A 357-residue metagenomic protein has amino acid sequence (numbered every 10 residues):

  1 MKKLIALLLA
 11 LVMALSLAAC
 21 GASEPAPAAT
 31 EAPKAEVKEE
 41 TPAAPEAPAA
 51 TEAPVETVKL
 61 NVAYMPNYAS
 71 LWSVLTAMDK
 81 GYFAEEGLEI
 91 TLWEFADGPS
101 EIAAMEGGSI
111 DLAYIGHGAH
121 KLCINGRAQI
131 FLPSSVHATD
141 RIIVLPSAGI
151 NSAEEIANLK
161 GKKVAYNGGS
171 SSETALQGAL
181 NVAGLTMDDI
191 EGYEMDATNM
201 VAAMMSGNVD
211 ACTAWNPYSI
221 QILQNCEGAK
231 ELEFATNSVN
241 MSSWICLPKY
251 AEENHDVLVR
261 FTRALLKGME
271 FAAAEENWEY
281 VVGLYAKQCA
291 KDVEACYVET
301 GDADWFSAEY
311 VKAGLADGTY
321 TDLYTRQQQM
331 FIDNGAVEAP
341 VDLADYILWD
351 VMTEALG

Functional and structural regions predicted by a protein language model:
M1-L9: Positively charged n-region of N-terminal signal peptides that target proteins for export
L17-A29, A35: Bacterial lipoprotein signal-peptidase II cleavage site
A32, E46-T186, E191-E194, D210-N216 (+1 more regions): Short, glycine-/small- and polar/acidic-enriched structural segments that line small-molecule recognition paths
Y68, F95-P99, Y114, Y166 (+6 more regions): Soluble non-cytosolic domains of exported or imported proteins
H117-G118, Y193, N199-C289: Pocket-lining segment of extracytoplasmic ligand-binding domains
E253-E338: Secondary-structure end/capping motifs
D333-G357: Hinge/cleft segment of the Venus flytrap/periplasmic-binding protein
